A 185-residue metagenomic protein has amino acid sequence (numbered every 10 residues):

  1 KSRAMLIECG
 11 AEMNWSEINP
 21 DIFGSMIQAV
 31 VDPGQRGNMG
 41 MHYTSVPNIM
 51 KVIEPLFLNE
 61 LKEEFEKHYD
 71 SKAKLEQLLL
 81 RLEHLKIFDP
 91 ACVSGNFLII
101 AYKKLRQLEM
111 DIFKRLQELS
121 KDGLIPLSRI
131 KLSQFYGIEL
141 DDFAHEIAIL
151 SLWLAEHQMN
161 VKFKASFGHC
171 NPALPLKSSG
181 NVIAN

Functional and structural regions predicted by a protein language model:
K1-D32: Long recognition/docking surfaces used for binding and targeting
N38-N185: SAM-dependent methyltransferase catalytic region
